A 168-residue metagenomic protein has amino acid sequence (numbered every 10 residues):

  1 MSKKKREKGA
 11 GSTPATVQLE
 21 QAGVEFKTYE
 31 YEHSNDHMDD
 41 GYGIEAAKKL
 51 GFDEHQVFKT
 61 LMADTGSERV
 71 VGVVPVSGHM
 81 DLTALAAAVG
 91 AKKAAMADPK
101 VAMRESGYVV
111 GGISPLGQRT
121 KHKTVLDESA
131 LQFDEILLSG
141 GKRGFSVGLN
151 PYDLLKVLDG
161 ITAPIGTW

Functional and structural regions predicted by a protein language model:
M1-W168: Extended, low-hydrophobicity, polar/charged segments
